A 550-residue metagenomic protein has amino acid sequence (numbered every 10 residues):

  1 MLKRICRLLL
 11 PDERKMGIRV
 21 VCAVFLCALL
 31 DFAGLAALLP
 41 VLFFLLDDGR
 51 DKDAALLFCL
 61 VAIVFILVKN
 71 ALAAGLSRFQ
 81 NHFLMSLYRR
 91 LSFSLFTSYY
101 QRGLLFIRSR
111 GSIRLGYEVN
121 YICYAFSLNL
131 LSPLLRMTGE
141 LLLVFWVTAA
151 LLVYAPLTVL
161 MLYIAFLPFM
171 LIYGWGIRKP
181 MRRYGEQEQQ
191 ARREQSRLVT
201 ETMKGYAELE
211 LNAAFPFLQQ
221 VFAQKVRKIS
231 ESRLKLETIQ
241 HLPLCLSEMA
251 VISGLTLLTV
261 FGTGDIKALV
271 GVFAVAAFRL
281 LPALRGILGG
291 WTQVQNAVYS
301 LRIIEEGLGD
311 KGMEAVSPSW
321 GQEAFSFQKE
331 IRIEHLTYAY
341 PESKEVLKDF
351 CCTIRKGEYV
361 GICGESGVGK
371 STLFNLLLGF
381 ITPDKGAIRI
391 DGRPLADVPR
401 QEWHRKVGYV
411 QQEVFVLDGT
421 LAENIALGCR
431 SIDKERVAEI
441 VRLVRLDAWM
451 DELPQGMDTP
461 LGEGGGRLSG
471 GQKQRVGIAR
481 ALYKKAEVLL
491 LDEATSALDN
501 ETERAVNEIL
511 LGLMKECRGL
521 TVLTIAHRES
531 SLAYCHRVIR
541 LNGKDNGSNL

Functional and structural regions predicted by a protein language model:
L9, Y100-W146, K204, K228: Juxtamembrane loop-to-helix connectors within ABC transporter transmembrane domains
V20-A71, L152-M161, K267: Transmembrane helix-loop-helix hairpins at lipid-water interfaces of multipass membrane proteins, especially the type-1
A23-L26, L135-Q187, L257-A268, R285: Transmembrane helices of ABC transporter permease
R108-I113, G185-K235, L301-I304, P318-Q322: Loop segments that connect adjacent transmembrane helices in multi-pass transporters
A207-A214, T238-H241, L280-G307: Cytosolic ends of transmembrane helices, especially the final helix of ABC transmembrane type-1 domains
L378: Helix-to-loop junction immediately C-terminal to a conserved catalytic motif
G408, E413, N424, I440-V444 (+1 more regions): ABC-family ATPase nucleotide-binding domain "signature/switch" substructure
V414-P460: Conserved "ABC signature" C-loop
